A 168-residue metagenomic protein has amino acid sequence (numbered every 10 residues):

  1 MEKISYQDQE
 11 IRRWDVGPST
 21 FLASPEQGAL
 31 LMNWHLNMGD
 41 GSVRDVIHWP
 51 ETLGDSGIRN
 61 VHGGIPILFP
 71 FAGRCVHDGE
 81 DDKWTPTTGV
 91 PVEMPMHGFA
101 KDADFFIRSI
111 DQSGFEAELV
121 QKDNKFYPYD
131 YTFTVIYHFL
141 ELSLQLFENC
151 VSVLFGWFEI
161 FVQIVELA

Functional and structural regions predicted by a protein language model:
M1-S143, G156-A168: Surface-exposed acidic/polar loop and edge beta-strand patches at domain peripheries
L146: Phosphate/adenylate-binding glycine loop and adjacent helical scaffold
N149-L154: Short, solvent-exposed aromatic-acidic interface loops
